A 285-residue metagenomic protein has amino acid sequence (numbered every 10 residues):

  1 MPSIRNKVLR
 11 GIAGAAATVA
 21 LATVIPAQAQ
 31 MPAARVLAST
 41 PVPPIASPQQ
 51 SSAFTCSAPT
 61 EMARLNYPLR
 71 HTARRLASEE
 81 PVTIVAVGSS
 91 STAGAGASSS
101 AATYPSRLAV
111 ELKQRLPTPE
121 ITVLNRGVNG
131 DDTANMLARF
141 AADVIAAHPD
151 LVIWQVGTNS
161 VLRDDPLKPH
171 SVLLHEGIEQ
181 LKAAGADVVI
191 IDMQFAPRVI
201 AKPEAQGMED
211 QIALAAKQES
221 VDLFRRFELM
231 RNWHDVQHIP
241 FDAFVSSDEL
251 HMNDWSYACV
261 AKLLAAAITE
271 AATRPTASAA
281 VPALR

Functional and structural regions predicted by a protein language model:
M1-V85, G94-S98, Q114-P119, A147 (+1 more regions): N-terminal secretory targeting modules
V85-G88, I191: Short hydrophobic segments within beta-strands
V87-S89, V156-G157: Short loop/turn segments at strand-loop or loop-helix junctions that form parts of catalytic or ligand-binding pockets
S90-S91, G127: Catalytic nucleophile serine of serine hydrolases, specifically the conserved "nucleophile elbow" pentapeptide
T92-G94, R231: Short, acidic Gly/Pro/Ser/Thr-rich loop/turn segments
A93, T103, I121-L124: Extracytoplasmic small-molecule ligand-binding "clamshell" domains of the periplasmic binding protein/Venus flytrap
S106-T122, D131-R285: Alpha-helical cap/lid subdomain in secreted, periplasmic, or secretory-pathway luminal O-acyl-processing enzymes
